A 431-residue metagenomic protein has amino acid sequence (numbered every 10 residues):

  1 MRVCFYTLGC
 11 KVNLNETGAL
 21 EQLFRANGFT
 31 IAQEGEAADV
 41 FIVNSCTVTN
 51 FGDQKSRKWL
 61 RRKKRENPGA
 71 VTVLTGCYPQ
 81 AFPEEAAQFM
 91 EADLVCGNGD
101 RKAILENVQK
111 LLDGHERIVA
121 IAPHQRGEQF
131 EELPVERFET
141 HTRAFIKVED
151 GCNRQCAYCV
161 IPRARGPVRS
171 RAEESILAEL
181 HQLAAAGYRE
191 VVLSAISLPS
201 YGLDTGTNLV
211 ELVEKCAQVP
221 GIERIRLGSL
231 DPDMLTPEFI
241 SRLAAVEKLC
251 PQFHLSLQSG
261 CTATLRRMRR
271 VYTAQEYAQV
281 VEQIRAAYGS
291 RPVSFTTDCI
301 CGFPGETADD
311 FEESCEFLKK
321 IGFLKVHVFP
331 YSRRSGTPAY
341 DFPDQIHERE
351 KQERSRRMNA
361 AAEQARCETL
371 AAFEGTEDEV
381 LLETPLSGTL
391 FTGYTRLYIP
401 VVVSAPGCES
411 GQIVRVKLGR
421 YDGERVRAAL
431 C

Functional and structural regions predicted by a protein language model:
M1-Y201, E238, L249, F253 (+4 more regions): Proteins enriched for Cys/Gly/acidic motifs involved in redox and nucleic-acid/cofactor modification
T47-G52, Y188-K215, V219, D231-E238 (+2 more regions): Conserved glycine-rich "GG(E/T)P / GGGxP" loop and the immediately following alpha-helix in the radical SAM core
R57-W59, E173, G206-L212, T273 (+1 more regions): Charged helix-capping and loop-helix junction motifs
P83-A87, L235-R242, F303-K320: Catalytic cores of alpha/beta
Q155, C159-G166, L198, R224-D233 (+3 more regions): Conserved strand-turn element in the central/C-terminal portion of the radical SAM core barrel that lines
A185, V210-E211, Q218-R224, L235-T297: Radical SAM/AdoMet-radical enzyme domain recognition
L255, D298, L318, V326 (+3 more regions): Hydrophobic, well-ordered secondary-structure elements that form the walls of internal hydrophobic environments
D341-C431: Terminal RNA-binding accessory module
